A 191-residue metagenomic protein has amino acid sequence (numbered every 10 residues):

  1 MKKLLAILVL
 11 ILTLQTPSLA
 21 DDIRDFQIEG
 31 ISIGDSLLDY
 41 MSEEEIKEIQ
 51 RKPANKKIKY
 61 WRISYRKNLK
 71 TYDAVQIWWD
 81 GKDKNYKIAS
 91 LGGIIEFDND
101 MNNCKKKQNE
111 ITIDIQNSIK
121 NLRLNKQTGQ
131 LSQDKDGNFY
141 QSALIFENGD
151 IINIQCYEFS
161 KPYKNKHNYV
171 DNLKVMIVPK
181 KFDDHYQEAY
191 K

Functional and structural regions predicted by a protein language model:
L4-Q15: Sec-dependent N-terminal signal peptides
I11, E44-K47: Alpha-helix boundary/capping residues
T16-A20: Sec/Tat signal peptide C-region and signal peptidase I cleavage site
D21-R24, K47-N117, R123-K191: Amphipathic N-proximal alpha-helical interface segments
D22-L37: Short N-terminal segments immediately surrounding and downstream of signal-peptide cleavage
Y40: Short, structured motif recognition centered on aromatic/hydrophobic residues
